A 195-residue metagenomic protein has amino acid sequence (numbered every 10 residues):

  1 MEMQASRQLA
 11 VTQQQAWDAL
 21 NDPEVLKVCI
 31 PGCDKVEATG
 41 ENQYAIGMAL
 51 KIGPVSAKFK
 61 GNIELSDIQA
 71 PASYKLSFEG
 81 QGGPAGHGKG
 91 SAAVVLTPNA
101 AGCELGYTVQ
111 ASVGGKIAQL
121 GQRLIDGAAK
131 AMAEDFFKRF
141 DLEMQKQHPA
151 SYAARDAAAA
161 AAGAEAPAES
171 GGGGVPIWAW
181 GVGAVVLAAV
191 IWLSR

Functional and structural regions predicted by a protein language model:
M1-A45, K51, W180-R195: Hydrophobic ligand-binding cavity/cleft-lining segments
Q4, K58-N62, H87-A92: Short, surface-exposed coil-to-beta transition loops
A16-L20, L26, L65, Y107 (+1 more regions): Hydrophobic pocket/interface hotspot
G32, N62-E64, V95: Residues located in well-ordered beta-strands
A38-E79: Glycine-rich portal/gate segments that line the openings of hydrophobic small-molecule binding cavities
D67, E79-G127: Beta-strand/loop substructures that line and gate deep hydrophobic ligand-binding cavities in soluble
K116-R155: A conserved amphipathic terminal alpha-helix motif
K146-R195: Charge-rich (especially acidic), low-complexity segments
